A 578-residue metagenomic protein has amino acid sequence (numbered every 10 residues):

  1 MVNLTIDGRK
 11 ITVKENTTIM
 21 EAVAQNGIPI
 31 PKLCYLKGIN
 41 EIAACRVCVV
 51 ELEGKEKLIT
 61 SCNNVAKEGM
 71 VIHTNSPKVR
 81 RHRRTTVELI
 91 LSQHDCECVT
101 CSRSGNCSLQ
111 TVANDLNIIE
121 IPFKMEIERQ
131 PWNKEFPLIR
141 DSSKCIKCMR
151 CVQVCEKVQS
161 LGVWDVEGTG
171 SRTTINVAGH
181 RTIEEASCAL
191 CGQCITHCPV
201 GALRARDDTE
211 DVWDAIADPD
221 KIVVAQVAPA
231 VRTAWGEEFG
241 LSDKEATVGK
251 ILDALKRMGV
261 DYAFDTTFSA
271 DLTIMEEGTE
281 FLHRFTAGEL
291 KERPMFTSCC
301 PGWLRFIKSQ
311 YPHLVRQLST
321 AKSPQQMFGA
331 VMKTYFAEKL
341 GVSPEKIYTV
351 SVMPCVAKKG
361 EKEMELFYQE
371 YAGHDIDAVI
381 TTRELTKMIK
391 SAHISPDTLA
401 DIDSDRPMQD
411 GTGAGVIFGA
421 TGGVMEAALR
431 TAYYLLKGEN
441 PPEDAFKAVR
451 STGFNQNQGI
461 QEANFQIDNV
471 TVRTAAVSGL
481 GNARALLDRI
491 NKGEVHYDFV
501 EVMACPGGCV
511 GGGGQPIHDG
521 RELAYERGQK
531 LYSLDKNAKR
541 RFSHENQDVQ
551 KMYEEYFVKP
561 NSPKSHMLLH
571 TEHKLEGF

Functional and structural regions predicted by a protein language model:
M1-R9: Eukaryote-biased recognition of intrinsically disordered, low-complexity regulatory segments
R9-E15: A short N-terminal beta-strand-loop micro-motif at the entrance of redox/enzyme domains
T12, K134, K144, S187 (+2 more regions): Charged, low-complexity surface patches
E15-N75, V79, R206-F578: Iron-sulfur-associated redox domains of electron-transfer enzymes in respiratory and anaerobic energy metabolism
R46-L190, L203-D218, I222: Fe-S ferredoxin-like electron-transfer domains and their immediately adjacent linker/connector regions across
V154, H197, A254: Rossmann-fold NAD(P)-dependent oxidoreductase module
G192-D207, V379: Phosphate/diphosphate-binding loops
